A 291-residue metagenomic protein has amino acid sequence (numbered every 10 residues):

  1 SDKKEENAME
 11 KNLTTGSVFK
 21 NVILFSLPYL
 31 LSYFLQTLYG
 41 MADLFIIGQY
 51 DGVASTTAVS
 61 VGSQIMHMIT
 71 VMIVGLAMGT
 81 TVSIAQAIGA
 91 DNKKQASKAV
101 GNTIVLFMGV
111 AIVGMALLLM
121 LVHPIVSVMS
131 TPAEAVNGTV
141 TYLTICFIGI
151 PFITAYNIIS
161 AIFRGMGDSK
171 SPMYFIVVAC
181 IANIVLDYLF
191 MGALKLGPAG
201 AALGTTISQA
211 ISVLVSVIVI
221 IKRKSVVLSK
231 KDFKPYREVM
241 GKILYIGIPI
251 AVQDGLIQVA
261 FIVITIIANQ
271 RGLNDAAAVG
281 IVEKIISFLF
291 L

Functional and structural regions predicted by a protein language model:
S1-S26, I84-G149, A193-I248: Short alpha-helical transmembrane segments in multi-pass integral membrane proteins
K20-T81, A85, I248-A268: Signature of the first transmembrane helix
L38-T57, V126-A133, L189-L196, G255-F288: Helix-terminus/linker motif at the lipid-water interface of multi-pass membrane proteins
D51-G52, A85-K93, G167, G197-P198 (+1 more regions): A short glycine-centered flexible hinge/capping loop motif at secondary-structure junctions
T56-A116, I153-P172, V279-L291: Small-residue-rich hydrophobic transmembrane alpha-helices
S63-M66, V110, V178-A182, G204-S212 (+1 more regions): Transmembrane alpha-helical core residues of multi-pass small-molecule transporters, especially secondary transporters
F107, I162-V185, L203-T206: Alpha-helical transmembrane segments of multi-pass membrane transporters/permeases
L118, A161, D187, M191 (+3 more regions): Structural signal for membrane-spanning alpha-helices in multi-pass inner-membrane proteins, emphasizing helix cores
